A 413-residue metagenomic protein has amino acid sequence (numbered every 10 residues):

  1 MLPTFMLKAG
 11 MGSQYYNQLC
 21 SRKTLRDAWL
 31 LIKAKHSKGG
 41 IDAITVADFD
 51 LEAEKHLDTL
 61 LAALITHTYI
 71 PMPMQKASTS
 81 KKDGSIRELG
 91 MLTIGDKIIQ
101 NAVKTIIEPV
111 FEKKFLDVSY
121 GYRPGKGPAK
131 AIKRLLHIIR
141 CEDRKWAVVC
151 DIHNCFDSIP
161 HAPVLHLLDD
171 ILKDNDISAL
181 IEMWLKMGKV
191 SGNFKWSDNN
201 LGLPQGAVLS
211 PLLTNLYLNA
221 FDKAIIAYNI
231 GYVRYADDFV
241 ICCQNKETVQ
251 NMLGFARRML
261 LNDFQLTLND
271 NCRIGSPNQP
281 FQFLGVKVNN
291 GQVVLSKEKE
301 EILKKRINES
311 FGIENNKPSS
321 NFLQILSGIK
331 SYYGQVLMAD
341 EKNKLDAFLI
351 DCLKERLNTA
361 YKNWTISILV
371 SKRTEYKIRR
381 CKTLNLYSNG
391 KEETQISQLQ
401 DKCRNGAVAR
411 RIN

Functional and structural regions predicted by a protein language model:
M1-D58: Non-catalytic, polymerase-adjacent accessory regions of viral genome-replication enzymes
L7-A9, K35-D42, K82, F111-F115 (+7 more regions): Short acidic (Asp/Glu) and glycine-rich catalytic loops that position anionic groups and cofactors
A28-I32, A102, L180-L185, L326: Short alpha-helical scaffolding segments that buttress acidic/His motifs in well-ordered protein cores
A63-H67, M72-A77, K82, D117-V118 (+6 more regions): Conserved polymerase palm-domain catalytic core
E88-T93: Conserved phosphate-binding loops in nucleotide/dinucleotide-binding enzymes
I94, T105, I152, V286: Residues immediately flanking
N101, T105-Y120: Electropositive, glycine- and tryptophan-enriched low-complexity nucleic-acid-binding patches
Q282-N413: Active-site and adjacent loop segments of nucleotide-processing enzymes that use two-metal-ion phosphate chemistry
